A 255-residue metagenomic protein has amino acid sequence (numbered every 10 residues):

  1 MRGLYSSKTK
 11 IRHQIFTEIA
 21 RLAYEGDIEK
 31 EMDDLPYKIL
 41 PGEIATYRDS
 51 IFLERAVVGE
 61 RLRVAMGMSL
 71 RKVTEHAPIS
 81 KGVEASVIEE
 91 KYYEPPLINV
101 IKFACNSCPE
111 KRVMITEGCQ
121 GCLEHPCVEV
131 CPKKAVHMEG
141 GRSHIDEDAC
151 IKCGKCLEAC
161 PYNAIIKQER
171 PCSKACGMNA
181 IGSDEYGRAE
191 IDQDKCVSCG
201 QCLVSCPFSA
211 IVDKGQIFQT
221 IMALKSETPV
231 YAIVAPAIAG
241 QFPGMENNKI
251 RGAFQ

Functional and structural regions predicted by a protein language model:
M1-A159, N163-S173: Ferredoxin-type iron-sulfur electron-transfer modules and their immediate structural context
Y162-N163, Q168-Q255: Iron-sulfur-cluster electron-transfer modules
